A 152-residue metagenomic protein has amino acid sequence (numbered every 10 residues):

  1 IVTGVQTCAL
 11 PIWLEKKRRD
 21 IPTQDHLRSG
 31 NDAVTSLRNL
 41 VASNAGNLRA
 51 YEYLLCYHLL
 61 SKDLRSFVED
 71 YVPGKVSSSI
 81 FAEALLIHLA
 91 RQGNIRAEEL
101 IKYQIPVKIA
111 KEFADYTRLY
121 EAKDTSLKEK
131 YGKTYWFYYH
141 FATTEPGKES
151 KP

Functional and structural regions predicted by a protein language model:
I1-C8: Single conserved hydrophobic/aromatic residue that forms the stacking wall/gate of nucleotide- or nucleobase-binding
P11-E15, N44-Y51, S79-E83, K111-Y116 (+2 more regions): Generic helix N-cap/helix-start motif at coil->alpha-helix transitions
I21-A33, K62-D63: Helix-turn-helix repeat elements of alpha-solenoid scaffolds
L37-A45, Y71-S79: Solenoid-like repeat scaffolds
Y53-L54, A84-L85, L89: Structural register within alpha-helical repeat arrays
C56-L59: Residue at a conserved register position within TPR or TPR-like alpha-solenoid repeats
L64-V68: Solenoid-repeat scaffolds in large eukaryotic assemblies
A97-P152: Terminal, low-structured helical/coil segments at or just beyond the last alpha-helical repeat
